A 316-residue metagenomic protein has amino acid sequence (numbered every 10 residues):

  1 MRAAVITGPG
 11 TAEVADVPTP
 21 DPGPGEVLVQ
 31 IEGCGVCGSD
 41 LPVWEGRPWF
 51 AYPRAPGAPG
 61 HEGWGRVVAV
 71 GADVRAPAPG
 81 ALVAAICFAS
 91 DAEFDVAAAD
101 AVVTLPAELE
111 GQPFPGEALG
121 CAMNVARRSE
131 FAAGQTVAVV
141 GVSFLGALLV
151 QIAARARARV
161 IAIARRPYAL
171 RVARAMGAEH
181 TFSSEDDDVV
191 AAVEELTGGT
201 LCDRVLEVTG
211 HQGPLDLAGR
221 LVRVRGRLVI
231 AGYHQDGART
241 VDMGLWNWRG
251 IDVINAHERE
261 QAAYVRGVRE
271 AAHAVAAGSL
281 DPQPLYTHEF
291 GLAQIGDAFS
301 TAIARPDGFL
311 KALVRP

Functional and structural regions predicted by a protein language model:
P18-G35, R47-A89, P106: Glycine-rich beta-strand-centered segment in the early N-terminal region that forms part of a ligand/cofactor-binding
E62, A81-L82, F94, N124 (+3 more regions): Residue-level marker of beta-strand positions
A78, E108-L109, E130-T136, T200: Short helix-loop-beta connector
C87-D100: A structural motif shared across PLP-dependent enzymes of the aminotransferase-like
Q112-D186: Mid-domain Rossmann-like dinucleotide-binding core that forms the NAD(H)/NADP(H) cofactor-binding site
F131, H180-D252: Glycine-rich cofactor phosphate-binding loops and adjacent beta1-alpha1 units of small-molecule cofactor enzyme domains
G199, V229, G237, A277-Y286 (+1 more regions): C-terminal capping/lid region of NAD(P)-dependent oxidoreductase domains
G237-T287, G296-D297: C-terminal substrate-binding/catalytic core of Rossmann-like NAD(P)-dependent dehydrogenases/reductases
